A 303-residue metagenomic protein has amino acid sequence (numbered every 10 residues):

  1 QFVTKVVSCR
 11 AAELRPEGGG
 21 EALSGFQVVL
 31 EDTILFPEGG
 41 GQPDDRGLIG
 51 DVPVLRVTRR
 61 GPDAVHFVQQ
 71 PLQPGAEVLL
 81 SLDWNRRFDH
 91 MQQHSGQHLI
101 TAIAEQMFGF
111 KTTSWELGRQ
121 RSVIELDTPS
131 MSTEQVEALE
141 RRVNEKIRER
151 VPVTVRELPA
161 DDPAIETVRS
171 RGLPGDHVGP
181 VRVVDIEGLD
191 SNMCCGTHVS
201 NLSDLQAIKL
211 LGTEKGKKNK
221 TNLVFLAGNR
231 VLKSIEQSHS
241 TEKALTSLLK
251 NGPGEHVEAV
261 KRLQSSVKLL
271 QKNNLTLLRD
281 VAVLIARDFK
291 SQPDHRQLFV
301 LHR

Functional and structural regions predicted by a protein language model:
Q1-A76: Conserved nucleotide-binding/hydrolysis modules and their immediate coupling elements across P-loop/ASCE NTPase motors
L14, G19-I34, G75-F88, D176-S191: Short, hydrophobic/aliphatic alpha-helical segments
T33-I49, Q73-I124: Active/ligand-binding-proximal structured segments within catalytic/core domains that scaffold catalytic residues
P37-G41, H90-S95, S130-E137, M193 (+1 more regions): Ordered, soluble secondary-structure elements with a strong preference for glycine-centered loop motifs and nearby
A64-Q70, H94, H98, S191 (+1 more regions): Histidine-centered active-site/metal-ligand motif
V68-Q70, L126-S130, F225-A227, R303: Short beta-strand-to-loop capping motifs
R86, Q106-N219: Functional cores that coordinate and move charged inorganic groups
L205, L211-R303: Terminal appendage regions of diverse proteins
